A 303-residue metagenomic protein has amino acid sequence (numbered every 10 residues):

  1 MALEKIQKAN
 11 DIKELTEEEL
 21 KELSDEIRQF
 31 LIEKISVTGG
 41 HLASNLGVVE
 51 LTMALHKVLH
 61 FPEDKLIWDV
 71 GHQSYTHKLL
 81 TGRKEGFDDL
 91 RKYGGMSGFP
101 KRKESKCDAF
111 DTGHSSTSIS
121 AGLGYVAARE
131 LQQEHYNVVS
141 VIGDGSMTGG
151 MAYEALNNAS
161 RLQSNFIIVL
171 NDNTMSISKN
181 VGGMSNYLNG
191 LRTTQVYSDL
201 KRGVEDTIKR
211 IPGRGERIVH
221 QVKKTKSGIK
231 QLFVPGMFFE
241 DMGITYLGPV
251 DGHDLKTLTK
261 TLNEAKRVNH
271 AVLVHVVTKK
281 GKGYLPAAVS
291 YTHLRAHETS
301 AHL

Functional and structural regions predicted by a protein language model:
M1, Q7-N10, V37, G82-E85 (+8 more regions): Residue-level signal for pocket-adjacent positions within structured domains
M1-K78, D251, L255: N-terminal amphipathic, basic-rich helices that act as targeting or association modules
S24, S36-V37, L42-G47, I67 (+6 more regions): Short coil/turn segments at secondary-structure boundaries
H41-L162: Cofactor-binding active-site loop characterized by glycine-rich and histidine/acidic residues
D108-Y291: Glycine-rich ThDP/TPP pyrophosphate-binding loop and its adjacent helix/strand module within ThDP-dependent enzymes
T292-T299: Conserved small/polar residues in nucleotide/adenosyl-binding loops
L303: Cytosolic catalytic cores of cyclic-nucleotide second-messenger enzymes
